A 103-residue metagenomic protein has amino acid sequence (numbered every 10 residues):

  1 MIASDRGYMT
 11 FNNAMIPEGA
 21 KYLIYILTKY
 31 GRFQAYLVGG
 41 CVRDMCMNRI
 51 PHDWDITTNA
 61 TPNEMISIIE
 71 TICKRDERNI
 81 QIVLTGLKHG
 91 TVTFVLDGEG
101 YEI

Functional and structural regions predicted by a protein language model:
M1-I103: Catalytic cores of the polymerase beta-like nucleotidyltransferase superfamily and closely associated nucleotide
